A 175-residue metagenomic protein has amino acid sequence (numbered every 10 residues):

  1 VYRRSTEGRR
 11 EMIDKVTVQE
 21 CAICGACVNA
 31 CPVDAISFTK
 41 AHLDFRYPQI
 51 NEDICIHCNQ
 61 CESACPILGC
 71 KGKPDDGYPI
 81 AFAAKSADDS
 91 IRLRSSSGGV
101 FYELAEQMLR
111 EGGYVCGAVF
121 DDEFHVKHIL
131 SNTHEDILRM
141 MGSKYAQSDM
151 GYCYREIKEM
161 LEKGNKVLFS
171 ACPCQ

Functional and structural regions predicted by a protein language model:
V1-E11: Short, Lys/Arg-enriched N-terminal segments with co-localized hydrophobic residues within the first ~10-30 amino acids
R4-T6, A26, A30, A35 (+4 more regions): Small-side-chain structural scaffolding
R10, P66-Q175: Iron-sulfur-associated redox domains of electron-transfer enzymes in respiratory and anaerobic energy metabolism
I13, E20, A26-Q49, N59-G77: Iron-sulfur cluster-binding cysteine motifs and their immediate structural context in ferredoxin-like electron-transfer
K15, G25, N59, Y102 (+1 more regions): Residue-level marker for well-ordered alpha-helical positions
I23, H57, L168-F169: Conserved SAM-binding loop
D53-I54: Short, charged amphipathic alpha-helical surface segments
